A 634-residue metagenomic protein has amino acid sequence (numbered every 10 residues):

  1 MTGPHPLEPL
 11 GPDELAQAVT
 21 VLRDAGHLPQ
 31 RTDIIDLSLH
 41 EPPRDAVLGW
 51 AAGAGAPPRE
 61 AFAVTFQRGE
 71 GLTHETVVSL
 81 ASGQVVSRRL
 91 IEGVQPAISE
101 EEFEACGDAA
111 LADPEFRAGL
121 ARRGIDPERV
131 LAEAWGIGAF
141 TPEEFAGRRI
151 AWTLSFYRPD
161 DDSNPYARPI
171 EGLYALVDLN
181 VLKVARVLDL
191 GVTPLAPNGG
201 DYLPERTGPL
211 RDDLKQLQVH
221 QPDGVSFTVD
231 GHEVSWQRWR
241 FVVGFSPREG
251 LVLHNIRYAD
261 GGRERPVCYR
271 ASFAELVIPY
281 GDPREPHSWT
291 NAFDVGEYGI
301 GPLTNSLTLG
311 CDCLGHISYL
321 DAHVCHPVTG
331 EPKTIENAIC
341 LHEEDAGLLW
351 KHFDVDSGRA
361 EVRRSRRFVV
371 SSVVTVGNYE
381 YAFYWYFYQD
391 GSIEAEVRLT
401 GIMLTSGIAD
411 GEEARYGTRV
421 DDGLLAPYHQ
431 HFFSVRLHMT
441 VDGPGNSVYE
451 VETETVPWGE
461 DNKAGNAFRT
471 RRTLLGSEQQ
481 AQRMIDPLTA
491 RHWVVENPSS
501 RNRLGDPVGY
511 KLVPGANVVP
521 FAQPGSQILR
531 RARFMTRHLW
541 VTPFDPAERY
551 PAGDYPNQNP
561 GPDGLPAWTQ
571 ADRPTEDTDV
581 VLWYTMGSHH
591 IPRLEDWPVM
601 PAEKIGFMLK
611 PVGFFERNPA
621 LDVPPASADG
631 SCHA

Functional and structural regions predicted by a protein language model:
M1, Q17, L80-V85, R89-S99 (+6 more regions): Extended effector regions of multi-domain proteins
P6-W50, S99-T141: Short, non-transmembrane alpha-helical segments in secretory-pathway proteins
P29-L80, P127-D178, Q237, V370: Exposed beta-strand-loop-beta-strand "reactive/processing" segments of non-cytosolic proteins
